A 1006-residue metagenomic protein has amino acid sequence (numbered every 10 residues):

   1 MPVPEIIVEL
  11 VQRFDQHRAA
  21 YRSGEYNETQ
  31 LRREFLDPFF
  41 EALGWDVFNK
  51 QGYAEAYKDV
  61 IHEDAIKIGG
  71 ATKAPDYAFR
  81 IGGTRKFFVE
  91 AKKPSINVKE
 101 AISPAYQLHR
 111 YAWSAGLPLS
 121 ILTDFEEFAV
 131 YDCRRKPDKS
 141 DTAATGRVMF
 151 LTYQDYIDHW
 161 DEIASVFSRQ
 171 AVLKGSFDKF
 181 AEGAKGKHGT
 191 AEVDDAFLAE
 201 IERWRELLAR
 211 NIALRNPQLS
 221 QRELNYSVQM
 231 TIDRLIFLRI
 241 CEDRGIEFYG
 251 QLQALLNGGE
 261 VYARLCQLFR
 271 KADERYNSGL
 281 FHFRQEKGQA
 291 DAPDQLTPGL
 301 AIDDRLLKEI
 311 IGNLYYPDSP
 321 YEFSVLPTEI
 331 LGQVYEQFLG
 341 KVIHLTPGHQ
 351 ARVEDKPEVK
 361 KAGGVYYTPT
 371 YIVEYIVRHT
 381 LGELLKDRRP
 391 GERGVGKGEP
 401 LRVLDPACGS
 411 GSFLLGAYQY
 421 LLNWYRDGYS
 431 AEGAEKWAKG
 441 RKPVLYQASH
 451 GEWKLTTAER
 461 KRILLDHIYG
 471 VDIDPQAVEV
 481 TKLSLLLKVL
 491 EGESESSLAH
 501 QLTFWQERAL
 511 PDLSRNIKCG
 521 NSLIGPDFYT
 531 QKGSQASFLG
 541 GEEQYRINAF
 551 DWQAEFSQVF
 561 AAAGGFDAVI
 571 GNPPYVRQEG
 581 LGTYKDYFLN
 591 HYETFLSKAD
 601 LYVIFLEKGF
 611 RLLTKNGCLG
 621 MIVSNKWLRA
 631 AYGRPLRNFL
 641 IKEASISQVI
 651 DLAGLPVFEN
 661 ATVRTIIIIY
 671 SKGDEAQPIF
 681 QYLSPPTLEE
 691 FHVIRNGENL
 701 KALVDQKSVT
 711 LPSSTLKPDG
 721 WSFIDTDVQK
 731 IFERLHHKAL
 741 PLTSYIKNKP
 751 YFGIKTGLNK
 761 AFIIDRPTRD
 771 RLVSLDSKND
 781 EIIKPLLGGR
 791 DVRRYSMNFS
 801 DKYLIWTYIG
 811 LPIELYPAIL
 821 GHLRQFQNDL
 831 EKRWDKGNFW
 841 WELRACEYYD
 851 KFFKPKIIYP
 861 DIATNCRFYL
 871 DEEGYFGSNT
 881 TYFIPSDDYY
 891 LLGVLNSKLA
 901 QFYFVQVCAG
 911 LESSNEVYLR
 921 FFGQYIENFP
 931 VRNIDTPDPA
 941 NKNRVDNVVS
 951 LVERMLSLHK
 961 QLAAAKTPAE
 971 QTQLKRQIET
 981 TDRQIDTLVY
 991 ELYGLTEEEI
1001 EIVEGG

Functional and structural regions predicted by a protein language model:
M1-L119, E127-Y156, D161, S176 (+2 more regions): A short, conserved, highly charged catalytic patch centered on acidic carboxylates
P2-S23, K93, I163-L422, H467-V480 (+12 more regions): Preference for the N-terminal adenyl/adenosyl cofactor-binding alpha/beta module
Q16-G24, E90-K93, K185-T190, I212-R222 (+12 more regions): Glycine- and acidic
D37-E41, A105-D124, S449-K454, Y602-L612 (+1 more regions): Metal-dependent nuclease catalytic cores in nucleic-acid-processing enzymes, especially RNase H-like/related
F48-K50, A54-D64, Y321, P347-V649 (+7 more regions): SAM-dependent methyltransferase catalytic region
K93, E100, L119, R577 (+5 more regions): Polybasic, glycine- and aromatic-enriched phosphate-binding surface used to engage nucleic acids
G146-E162, N660-H736: Flexible, glycine-/basic-rich loop-and-beta segments that form/coincide with the SAM-dependent methyltransferase
C408, K717, I731-I746, I782 (+3 more regions): Non-catalytic DNA-recognition/assembly elements of restriction-modification systems
